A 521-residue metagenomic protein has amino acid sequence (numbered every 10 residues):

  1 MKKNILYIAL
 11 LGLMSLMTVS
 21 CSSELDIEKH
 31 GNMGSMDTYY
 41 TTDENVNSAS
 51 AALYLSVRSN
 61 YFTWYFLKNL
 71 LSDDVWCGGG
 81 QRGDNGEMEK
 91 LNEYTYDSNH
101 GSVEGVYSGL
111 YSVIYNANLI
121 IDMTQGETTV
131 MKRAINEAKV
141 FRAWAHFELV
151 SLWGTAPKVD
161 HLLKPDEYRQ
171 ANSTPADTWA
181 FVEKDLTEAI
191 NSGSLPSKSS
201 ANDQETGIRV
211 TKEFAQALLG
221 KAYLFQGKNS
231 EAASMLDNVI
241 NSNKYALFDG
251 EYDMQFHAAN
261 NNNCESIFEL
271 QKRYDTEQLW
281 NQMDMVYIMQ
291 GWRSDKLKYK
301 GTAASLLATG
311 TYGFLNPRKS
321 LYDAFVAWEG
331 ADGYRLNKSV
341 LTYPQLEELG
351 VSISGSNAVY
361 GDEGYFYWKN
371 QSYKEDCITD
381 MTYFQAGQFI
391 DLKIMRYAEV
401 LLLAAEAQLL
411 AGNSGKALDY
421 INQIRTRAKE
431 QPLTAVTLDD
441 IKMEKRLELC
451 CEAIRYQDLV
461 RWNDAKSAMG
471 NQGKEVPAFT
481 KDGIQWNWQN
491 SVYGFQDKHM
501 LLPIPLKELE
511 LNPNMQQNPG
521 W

Functional and structural regions predicted by a protein language model:
S20-S22, C77-R82, D97, L110-Y111 (+4 more regions): Long, intrinsically disordered, low-complexity segments
S22-G83, T187, R209-G355: An aromatic- and glycine-enriched ligand-binding surface/loop that stacks and positions planar moieties
Y40-S59, R82-W153, R169-A176, L186-P196 (+1 more regions): Conserved, well-structured interaction surfaces
K90-Y94, S320-R396: Flexible, polar/acidic helix-loop-strand segments at domain edges
